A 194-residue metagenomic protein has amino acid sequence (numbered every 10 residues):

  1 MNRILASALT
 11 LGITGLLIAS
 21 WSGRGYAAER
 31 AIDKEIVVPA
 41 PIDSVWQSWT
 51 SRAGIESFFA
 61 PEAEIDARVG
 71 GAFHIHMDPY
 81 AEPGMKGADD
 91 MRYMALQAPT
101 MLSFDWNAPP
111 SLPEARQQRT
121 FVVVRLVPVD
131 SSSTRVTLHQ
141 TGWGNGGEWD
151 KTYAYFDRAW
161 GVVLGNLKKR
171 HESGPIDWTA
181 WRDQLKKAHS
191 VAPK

Functional and structural regions predicted by a protein language model:
M1-A6: Positively charged n-region of N-terminal signal peptides that target proteins for export
A8-S20: Bacterial N-terminal signal peptides
S20-E64, P193-K194: Hydrophobic ligand-binding cavity/cleft-lining segments
K34-I36, E62, D89-A95, R119-P128: Hydrophobic/aromatic beta-strand elements that line small-molecule binding cavities or substrate pockets in beta-rich
P39-D43, A67, M94-M101, R125-R135: A short, structured loop/turn motif at beta-sheet edges
A53-A88, L96, M101, K186: Short beta-edge strand/loop motif at the mouth of beta-sheet-based domains
L112-R158: Beta-strand/loop substructures that line and gate deep hydrophobic ligand-binding cavities in soluble
G142-K194: A conserved amphipathic terminal alpha-helix motif
